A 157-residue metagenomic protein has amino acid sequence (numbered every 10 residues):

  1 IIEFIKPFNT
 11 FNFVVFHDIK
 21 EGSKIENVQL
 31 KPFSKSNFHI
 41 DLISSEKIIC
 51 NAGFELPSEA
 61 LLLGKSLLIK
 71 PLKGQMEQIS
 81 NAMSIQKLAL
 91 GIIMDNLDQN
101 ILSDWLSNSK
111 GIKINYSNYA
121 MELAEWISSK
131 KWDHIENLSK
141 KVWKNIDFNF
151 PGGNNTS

Functional and structural regions predicted by a protein language model:
I1-K47: Donor-nucleotide binding loops and adjacent catalytic segments primarily of GT-B fold Leloir glycosyltransferases
I1-P7, E59, L63, W105: A short acidic, amphipathic alpha-helical/loop segment
N9, E26, L63-G64, L88-A89: Short, structured coil segments at secondary-structure junctions
F11, I48, G91, G111-N115 (+1 more regions): A general structural signal for well-ordered secondary-structure junctions
F33, S66-G111: Nucleotide-sugar donor-binding patch of glycosyltransferase catalytic domains
F38-S80: A donor-sugar binding/catalytic signature common to diverse glycosyltransferases and related nucleotide-sugar
S103-S157: C-terminal amphipathic helix plus adjacent low-complexity, charged tail appended to glycosyltransferase catalytic
